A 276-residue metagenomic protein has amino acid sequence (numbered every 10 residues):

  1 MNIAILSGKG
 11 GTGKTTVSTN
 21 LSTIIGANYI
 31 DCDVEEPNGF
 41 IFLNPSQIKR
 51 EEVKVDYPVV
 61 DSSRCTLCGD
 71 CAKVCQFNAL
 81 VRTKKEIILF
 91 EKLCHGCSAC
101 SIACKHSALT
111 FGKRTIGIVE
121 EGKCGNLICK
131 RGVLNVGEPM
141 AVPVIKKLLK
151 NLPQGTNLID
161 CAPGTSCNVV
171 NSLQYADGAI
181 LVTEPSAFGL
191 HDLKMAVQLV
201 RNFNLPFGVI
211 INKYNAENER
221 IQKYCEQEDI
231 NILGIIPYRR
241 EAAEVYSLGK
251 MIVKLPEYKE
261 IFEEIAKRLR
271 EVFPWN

Functional and structural regions predicted by a protein language model:
M1-I25: Walker A (P-loop) phosphate-binding motif
A4, A27, N157, A179-I180: Short, well-ordered beta-strand core segments
G8, L21-I25, N44-L67, N78-G96 (+1 more regions): Ferredoxin-like iron-sulfur electron-transfer modules
A27-F40, K113-I118: Short beta-strand-centered segment that lines the nucleotide-binding/catalytic pocket of NTP-utilizing
D31-D33, R131-V136, I145-V169: Switch II (G3) loop of P-loop NTPases
D70-L89, A99-T115: Iron-sulfur cluster-binding cysteine motifs and their immediate structural context in ferredoxin-like electron-transfer
N168-A187, L193: Inter-motif core of Ras-like GTPase G domains
L199-N276: C-terminal lobe/tail of nucleotide-utilizing enzymes
